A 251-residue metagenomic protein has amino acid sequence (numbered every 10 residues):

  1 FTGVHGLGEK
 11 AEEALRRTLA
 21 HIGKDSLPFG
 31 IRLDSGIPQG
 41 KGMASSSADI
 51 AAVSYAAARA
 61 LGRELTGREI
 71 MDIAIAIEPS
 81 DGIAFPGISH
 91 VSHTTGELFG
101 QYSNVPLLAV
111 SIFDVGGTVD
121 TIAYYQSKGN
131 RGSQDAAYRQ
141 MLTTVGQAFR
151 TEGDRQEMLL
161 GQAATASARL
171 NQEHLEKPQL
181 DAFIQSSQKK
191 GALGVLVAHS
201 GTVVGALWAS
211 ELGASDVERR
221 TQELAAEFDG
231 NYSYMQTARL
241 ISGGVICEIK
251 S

Functional and structural regions predicted by a protein language model:
F1-K41, S242-G243, E248-S251: ATP-binding N-lobe of GHMP and related small-molecule kinases
G8-A11, S47-A52, A136-Q140: Short acidic alpha-helix initiation/capping motifs at coil-to-helix transition points, especially at protein N-termini
R17, H21, A56-R63, A76: Active-site catalytic microenvironments for nucleophilic, acid-base chemistry
L27-L33, I83-A84, L196-V197, T237: General beta-strand structural signal in soluble alpha/beta enzymes
D34, I50-G62, T143, Q185-A192: Long, contiguous secondary-structure blocks with strong helical propensity
K41-G67, I83: DPxDG-like acidic metal-binding loop motif
T66-L193, A209-R220, L224-S251: ATP-dependent small-molecule kinase catalytic core of the GHMP/sugar-kinase superfamily and closely related
G194-A209: Acyl-group transfer acyltransferase/transacylase scaffold of fatty acid/polyketide systems
